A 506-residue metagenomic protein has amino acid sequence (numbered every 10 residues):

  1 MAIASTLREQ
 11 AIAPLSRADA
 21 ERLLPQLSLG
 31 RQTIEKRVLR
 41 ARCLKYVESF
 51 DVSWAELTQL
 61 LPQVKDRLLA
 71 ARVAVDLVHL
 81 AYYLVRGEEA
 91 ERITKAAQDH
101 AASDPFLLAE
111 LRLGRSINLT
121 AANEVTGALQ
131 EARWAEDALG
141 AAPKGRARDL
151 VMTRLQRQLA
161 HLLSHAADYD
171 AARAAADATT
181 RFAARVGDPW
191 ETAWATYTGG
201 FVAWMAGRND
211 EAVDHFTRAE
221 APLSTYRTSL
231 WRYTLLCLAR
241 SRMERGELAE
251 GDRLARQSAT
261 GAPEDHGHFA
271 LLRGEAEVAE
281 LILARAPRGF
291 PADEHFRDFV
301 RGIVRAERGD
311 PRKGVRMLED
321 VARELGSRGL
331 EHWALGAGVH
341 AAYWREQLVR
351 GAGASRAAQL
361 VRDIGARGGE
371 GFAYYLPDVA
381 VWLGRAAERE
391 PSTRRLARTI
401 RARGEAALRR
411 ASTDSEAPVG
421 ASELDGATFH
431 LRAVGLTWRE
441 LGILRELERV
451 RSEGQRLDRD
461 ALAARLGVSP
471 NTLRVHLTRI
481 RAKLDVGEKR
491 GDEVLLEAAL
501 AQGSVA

Functional and structural regions predicted by a protein language model:
M1-E35, Q59-R67, K144: A structural signal for repeat-array scaffolds
I3-A13, E35-S49, L69-R86, L107-V125 (+7 more regions): Tandem amphipathic alpha-helical repeat scaffolds
L23, S53, A90, A128 (+6 more regions): Single-residue signature of alpha-solenoid repeat helices
L24-S28, T58-P62, T94-A102, R133-K144 (+6 more regions): Amphipathic alpha-helical segments of tetratricopeptide repeats
K144-D149, E324-A334, G365-W382: Acidic, Ser/Thr-rich low-complexity linear motifs
E388-A433, W438, A506: Intrinsically disordered or compositionally simple regulatory linkers and C-terminal tails in signal-transduction
V419-K483, L500-A506: Helix-turn-helix DNA-binding segment
E488-G503: Short, basic, alpha-helical segments at the C-terminal edge of helix-turn-helix-like DNA-binding modules
